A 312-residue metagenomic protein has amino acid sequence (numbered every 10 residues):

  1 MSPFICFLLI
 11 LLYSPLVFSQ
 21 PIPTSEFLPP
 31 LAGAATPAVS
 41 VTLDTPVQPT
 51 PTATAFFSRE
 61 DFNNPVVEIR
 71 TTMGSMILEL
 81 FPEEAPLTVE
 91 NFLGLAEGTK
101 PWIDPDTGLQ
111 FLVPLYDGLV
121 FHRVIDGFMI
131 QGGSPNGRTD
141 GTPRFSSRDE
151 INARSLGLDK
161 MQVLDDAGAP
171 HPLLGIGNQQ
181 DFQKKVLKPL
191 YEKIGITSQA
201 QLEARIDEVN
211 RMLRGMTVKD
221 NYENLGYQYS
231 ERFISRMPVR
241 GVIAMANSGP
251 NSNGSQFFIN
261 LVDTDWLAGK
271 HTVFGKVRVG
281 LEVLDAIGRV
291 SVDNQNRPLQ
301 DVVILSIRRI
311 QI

Functional and structural regions predicted by a protein language model:
M1-C6: Positively charged n-region of N-terminal signal peptides that target proteins for export
S19-I312: Cyclophilin-like peptidyl-prolyl cis-trans isomerases
